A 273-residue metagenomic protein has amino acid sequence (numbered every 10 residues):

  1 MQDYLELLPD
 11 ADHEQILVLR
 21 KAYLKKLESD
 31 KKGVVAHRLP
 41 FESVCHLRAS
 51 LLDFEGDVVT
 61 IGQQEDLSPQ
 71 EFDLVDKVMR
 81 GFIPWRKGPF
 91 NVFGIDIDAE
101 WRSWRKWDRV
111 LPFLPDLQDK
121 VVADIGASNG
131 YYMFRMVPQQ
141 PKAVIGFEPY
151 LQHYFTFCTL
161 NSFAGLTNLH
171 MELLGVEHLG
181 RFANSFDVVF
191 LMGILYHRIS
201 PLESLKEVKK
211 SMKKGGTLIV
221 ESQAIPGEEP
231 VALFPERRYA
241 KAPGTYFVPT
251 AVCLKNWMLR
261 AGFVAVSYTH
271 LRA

Functional and structural regions predicted by a protein language model:
M1-R80: N-terminal auxiliary segments of SAM/dcSAM-dependent transferases
K120-S128: Conserved class I S-adenosyl-L-methionine
N129-Q140: Conserved SAM-binding loop of SAM-dependent methyltransferases across substrates and taxa, primarily the Class I
R181-V189: A short acidic, Gly/Pro-enriched loop at the edge of an enzyme's catalytic core that lines a small-molecule cofactor
L202-T217: A short glycine-rich, Lys/Arg-flanked "PGG" loop and its adjoining helix->strand segment in the class I
A224-T245: Short, glycine-/aromatic-enriched active-site segment of Class I SAM-dependent methyltransferases
Y246-G262: Short alpha-helix
T269-A273: Conserved small/polar residues in nucleotide/adenosyl-binding loops
